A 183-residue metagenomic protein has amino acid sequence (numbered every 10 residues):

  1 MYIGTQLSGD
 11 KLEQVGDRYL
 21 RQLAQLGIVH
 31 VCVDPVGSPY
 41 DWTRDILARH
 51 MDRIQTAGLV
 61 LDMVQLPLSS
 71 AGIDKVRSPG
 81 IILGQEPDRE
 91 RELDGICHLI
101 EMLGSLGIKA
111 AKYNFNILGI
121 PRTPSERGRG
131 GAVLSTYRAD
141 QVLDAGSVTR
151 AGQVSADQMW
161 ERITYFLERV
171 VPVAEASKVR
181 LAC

Functional and structural regions predicted by a protein language model:
M1-G27, W160-E161, F166: Charged/polar interaction segments and conserved charged motifs
M1-L7, V29-V33, L61-L66, A111-Y113 (+1 more regions): Hydrophobic faces of well-ordered beta-strands that scaffold small-molecule active sites in alpha/beta enzyme cores
T5-R18, D34-L47, E90, L118-P121: Acidic-and-aromatic substrate-binding clefts and catalytic sites of carbohydrate-active enzymes
E13-D17, G80-C183: Active-site acidic/histidine proton-transfer and metal-coordination neighborhood in alpha/beta enzyme cores
V15-V36, R53-A57, M102-A111: Catalytic domains of carbohydrate-active enzymes, especially glycoside hydrolases
Q25-R44, D62, P67-P87: N-terminal substrate-binding region of glycoside hydrolase catalytic domains
L26, I54-P67, A139-L143, V179: Short coil-to-beta-strand
D41-L59, M63-V64, H98: Aromatic-lined substrate-binding rim segments of carbohydrate-active enzymes
